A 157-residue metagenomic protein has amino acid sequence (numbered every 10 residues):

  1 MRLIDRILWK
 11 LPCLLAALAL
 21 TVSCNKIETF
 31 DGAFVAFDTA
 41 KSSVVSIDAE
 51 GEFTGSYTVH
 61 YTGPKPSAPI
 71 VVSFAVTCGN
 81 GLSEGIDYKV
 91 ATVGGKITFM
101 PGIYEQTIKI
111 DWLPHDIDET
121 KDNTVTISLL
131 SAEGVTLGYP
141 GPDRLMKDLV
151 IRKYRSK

Functional and structural regions predicted by a protein language model:
M1-C24: Sec-dependent bacterial lipoprotein signal peptides
C24-K157: Short boundary segments that mark the start of a structured unit
